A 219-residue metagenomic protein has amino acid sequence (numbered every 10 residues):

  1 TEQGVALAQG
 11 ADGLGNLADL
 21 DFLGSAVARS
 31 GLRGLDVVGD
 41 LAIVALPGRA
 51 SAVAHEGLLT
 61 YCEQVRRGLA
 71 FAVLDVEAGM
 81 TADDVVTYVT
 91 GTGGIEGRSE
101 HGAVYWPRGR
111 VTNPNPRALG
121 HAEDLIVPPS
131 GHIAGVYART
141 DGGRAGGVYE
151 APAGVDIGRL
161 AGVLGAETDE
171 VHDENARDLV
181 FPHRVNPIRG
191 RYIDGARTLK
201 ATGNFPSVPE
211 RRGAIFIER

Functional and structural regions predicted by a protein language model:
T1-R219: A glycine- and small-residue-enriched flexible loop/hinge signal that marks low-structured segments
